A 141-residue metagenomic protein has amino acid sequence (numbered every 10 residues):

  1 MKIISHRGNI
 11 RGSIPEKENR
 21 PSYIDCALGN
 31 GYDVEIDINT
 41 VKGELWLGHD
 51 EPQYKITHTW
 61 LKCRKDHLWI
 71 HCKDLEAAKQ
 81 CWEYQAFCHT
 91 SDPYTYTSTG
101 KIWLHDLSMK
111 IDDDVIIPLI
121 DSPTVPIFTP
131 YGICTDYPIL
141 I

Functional and structural regions predicted by a protein language model:
M1-I141: Phosphate-group recognition and catalysis centered on beta-loop-alpha active-site segments
